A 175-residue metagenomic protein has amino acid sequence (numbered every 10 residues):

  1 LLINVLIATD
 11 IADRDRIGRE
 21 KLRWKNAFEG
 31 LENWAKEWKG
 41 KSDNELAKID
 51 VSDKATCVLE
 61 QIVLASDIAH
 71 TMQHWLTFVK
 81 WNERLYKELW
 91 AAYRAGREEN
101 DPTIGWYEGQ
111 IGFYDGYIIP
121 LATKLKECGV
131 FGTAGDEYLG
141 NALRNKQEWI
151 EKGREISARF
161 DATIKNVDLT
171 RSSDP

Functional and structural regions predicted by a protein language model:
L1-P175: Divalent metal-dependent phosphate-bond-processing catalytic cores, especially two-metal-ion Mg2+/Mn2+ enzymes that act
